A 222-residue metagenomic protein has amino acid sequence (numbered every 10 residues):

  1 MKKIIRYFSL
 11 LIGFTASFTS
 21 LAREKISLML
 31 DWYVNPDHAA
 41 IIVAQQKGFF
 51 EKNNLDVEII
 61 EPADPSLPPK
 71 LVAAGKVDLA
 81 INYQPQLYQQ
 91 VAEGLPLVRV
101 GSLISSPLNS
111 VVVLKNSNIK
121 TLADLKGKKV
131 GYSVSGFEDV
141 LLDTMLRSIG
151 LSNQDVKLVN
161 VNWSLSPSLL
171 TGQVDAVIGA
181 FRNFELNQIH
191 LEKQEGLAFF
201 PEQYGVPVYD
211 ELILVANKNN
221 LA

Functional and structural regions predicted by a protein language model:
E24-V34, A123-G136, D175-A176: Short loop->beta-strand "edge-of-pocket" segments that line small-molecule binding or catalytic clefts across diverse
M29, V34-E61, Q90-E93, V140-R147: Short, polar/charged alpha-helical segment
V43, N109-I119, Y209-A222: A bilobed periplasmic-binding-protein/Venus flytrap-type ligand-binding module shared by bacterial periplasmic
V43-N54, D139-L158, G172-Q173, L186-E195: Ligand-binding cleft/hinge of the Venus flytrap
G48, S66-D78, A92-L95, A123-K126 (+2 more regions): Short helices/loops that flank or line small-molecule/ion binding pockets
D56-D64, I81, N153-S164, A198-E202: Short beta-strand-to-loop elements that line the ligand-binding cleft of bilobed periplasmic-binding protein-like
E61-P65, G75, L79-Y88, E93 (+5 more regions): Beta->alpha turn/N-cap motifs
P85, S164-A222: Pocket-lining segment of extracytoplasmic ligand-binding domains
